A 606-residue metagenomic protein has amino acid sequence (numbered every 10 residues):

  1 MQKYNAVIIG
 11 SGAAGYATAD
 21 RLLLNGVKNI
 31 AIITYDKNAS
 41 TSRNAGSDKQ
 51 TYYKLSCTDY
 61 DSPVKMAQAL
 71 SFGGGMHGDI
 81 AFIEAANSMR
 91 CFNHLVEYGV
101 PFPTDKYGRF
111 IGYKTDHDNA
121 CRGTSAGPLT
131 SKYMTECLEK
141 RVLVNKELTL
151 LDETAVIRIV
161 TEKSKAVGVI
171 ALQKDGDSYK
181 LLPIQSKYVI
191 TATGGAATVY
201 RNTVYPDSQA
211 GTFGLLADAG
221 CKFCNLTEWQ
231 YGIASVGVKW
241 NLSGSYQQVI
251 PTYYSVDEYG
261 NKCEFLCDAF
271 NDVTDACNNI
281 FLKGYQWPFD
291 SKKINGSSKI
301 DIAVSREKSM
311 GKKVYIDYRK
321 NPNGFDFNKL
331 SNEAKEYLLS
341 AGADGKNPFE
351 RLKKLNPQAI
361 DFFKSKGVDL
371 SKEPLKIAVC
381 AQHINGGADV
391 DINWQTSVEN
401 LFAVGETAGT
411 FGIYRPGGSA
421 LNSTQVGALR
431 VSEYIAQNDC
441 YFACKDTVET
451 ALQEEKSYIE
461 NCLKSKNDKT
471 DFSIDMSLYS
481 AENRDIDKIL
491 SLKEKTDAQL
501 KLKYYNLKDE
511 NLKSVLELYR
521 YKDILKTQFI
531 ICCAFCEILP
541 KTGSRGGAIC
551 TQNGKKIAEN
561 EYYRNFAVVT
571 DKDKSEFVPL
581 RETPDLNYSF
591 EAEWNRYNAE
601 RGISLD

Functional and structural regions predicted by a protein language model:
M1-Y4, R21, K37-N44, H94 (+8 more regions): Glycine- and aromatic-enriched mobile tails/lids
Q2-Y4, D177-Y188, S397: Core beta-strand elements of the Rossmann-like FAD/NAD(P) dinucleotide-binding domain in flavoenzyme oxidoreductases
A6-I32: N-terminal Rossmann-like FAD-binding beta1-loop-alpha1 element of flavoenzymes
V7-I9, P183-G194, F402-A403: Short hydrophobic core segments
Y35-Y60, K65-M66, Q230-A234, N241-S245: Conserved N-terminal glycine-rich FAD pyrophosphate-binding loop of Rossmann-like flavoproteins
C91-G176, A192, S235-Y254, D317 (+3 more regions): Conserved redox-cofactor binding core of oxidoreductases
Y188-N241, Y253, G418-Y434: Glycine-rich loop(s) and the adjacent beta-strand/alpha-helix scaffold that form part
K222-D361, Q425: An anion/pyrophosphate-binding glycine-rich loop and adjacent beta-alpha core in soluble alpha-beta enzymes
